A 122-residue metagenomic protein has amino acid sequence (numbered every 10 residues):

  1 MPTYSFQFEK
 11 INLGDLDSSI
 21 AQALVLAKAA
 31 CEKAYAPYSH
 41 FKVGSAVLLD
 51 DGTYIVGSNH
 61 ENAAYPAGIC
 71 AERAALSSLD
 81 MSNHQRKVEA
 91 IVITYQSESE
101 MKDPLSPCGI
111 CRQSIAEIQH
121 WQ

Functional and structural regions predicted by a protein language model:
M1-V25: Short, compositionally biased leader-like segments
K10-N12, F41, A71: A generic structural signal for solvent-exposed, polar alpha-helical segments
V25-E32: Short Pro/Gly-enriched beta-strand edge/turn motifs at strand-loop
Y35-P37: Short Gly/Pro-enriched turn/cap motifs at secondary-structure boundaries
H40-L49: Short beta-strand scaffold segments in enzyme catalytic cores
V56-Q122: Zn2+-dependent cytidine deaminase-like catalytic core
